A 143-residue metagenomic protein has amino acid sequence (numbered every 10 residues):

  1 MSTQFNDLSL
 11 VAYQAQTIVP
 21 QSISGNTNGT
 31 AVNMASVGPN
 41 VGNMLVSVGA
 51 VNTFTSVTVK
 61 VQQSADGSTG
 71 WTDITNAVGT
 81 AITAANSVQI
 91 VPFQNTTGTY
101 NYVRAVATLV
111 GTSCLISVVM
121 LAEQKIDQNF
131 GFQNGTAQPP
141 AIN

Functional and structural regions predicted by a protein language model:
M1-N143: Surface-exposed, low-hydrophobicity beta-strand/loop segments enriched in small/polar/acidic residues
